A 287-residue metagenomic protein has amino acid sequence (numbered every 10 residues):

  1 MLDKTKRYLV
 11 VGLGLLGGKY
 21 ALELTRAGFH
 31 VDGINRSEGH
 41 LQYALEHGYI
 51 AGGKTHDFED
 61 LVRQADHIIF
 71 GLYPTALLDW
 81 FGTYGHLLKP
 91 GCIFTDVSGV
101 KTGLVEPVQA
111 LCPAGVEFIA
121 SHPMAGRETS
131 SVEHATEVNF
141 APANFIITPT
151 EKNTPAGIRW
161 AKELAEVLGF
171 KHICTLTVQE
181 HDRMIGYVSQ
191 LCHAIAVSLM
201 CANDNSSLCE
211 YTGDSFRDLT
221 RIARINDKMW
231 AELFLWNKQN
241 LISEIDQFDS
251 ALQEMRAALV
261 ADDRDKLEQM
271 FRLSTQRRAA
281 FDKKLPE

Functional and structural regions predicted by a protein language model:
M1-R63, H67: NAD(P)+-binding Rossmann beta1-loop-alpha1 motif at the extreme N-terminus of oxidoreductases
K4-R7, G91, P142: Phosphate-coordination loops involved in phosphoryl transfer and adenosine-cofactor binding
R7, H30-D32, E117, N144 (+1 more regions): Residues at the starts of beta-strands that form the adenosine-phosphate
F58-L88, C92-T95: Rossmann-like NAD(P)-binding element
W80-E133: Rossmann-like NAD(P)(H) cofactor-binding subdomain of soluble oxidoreductases
E137-I222: Internal alpha-helical scaffold of NAD(P)-dependent oxidoreductase catalytic cores
S207-R277: Interdomain hinge/lid region at the active-site interface of Rossmann-like NAD(P)-dependent oxidoreductases
